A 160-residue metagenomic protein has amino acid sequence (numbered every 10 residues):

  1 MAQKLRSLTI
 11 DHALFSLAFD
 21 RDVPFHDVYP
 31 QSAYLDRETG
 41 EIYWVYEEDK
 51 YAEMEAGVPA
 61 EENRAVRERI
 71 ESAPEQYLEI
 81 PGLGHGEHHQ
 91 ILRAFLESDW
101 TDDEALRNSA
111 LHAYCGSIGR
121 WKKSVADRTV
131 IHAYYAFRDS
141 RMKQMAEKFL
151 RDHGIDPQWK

Functional and structural regions predicted by a protein language model:
M1-R69: Extended, charge-biased low-complexity segments that typically form long amphipathic alpha-helices/coiled-coils
Q3, Q76-I80, I131: Charged, low-complexity surface segments at secondary-structure and domain boundaries
H26, P30, R37, S72-E75 (+3 more regions): Short, well-structured alpha-helical interface segments that form or flank functional binding sites
W44-R107: Aromatic-anchored, charged helix-turn/loop surface patch used as a conserved interaction hotspot
A65-V66, S109-H112, G154: Short C-terminal domain-edge/linker segments immediately following a structured domain
V66-R69, A73, C115-G116, R120 (+2 more regions): Peripheral peptide segments
P81-M142: Amphipathic protein-protein interaction modules
I131-K160: Acidic, proline/glycine-rich low-complexity IDRs
